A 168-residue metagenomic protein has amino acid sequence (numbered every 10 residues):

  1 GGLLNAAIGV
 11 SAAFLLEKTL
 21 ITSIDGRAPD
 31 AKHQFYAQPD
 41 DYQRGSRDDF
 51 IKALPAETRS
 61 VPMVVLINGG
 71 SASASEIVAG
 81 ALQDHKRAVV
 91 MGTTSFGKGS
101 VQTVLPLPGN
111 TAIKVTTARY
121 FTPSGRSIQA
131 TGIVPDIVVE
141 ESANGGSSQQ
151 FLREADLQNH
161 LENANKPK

Functional and structural regions predicted by a protein language model:
G1-K168: C-terminal "post-core" interaction segments
